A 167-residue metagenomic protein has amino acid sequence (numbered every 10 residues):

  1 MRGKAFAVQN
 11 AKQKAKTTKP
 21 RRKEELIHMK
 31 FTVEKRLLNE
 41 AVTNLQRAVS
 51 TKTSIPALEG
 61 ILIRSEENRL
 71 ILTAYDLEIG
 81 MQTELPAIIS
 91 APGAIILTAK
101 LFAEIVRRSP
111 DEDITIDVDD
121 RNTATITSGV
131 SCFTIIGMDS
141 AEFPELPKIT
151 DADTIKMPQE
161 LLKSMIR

Functional and structural regions predicted by a protein language model:
G3-R167: Structural preference for solvent-exposed beta-strand-turn elements and adjacent flexible terminal/loop segments within
